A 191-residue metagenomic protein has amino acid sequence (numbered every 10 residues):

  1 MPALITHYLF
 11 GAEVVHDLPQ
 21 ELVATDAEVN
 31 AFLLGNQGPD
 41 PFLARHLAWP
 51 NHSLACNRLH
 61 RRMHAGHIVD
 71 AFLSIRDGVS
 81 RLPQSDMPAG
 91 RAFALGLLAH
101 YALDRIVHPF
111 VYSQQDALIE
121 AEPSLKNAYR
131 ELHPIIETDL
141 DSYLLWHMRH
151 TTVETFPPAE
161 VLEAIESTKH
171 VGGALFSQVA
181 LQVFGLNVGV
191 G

Functional and structural regions predicted by a protein language model:
M1-G191: N-terminal leader/auxiliary helical segments
